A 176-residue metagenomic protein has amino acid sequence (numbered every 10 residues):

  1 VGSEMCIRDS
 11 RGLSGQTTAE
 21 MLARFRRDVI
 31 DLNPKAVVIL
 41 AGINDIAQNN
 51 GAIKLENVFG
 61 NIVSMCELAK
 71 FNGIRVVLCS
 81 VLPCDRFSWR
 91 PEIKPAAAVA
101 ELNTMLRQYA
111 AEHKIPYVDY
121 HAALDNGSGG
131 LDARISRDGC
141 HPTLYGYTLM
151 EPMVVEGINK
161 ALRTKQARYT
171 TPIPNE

Functional and structural regions predicted by a protein language model:
V1-I7: Short, small-residue-biased leader/transition segments that mark boundaries at the very start of proteins
E4, Q16-E176: Alpha-helical cap/lid subdomain in secreted, periplasmic, or secretory-pathway luminal O-acyl-processing enzymes
S10-L13: Short, basic, glycine/proline-bearing loop/turn elements
